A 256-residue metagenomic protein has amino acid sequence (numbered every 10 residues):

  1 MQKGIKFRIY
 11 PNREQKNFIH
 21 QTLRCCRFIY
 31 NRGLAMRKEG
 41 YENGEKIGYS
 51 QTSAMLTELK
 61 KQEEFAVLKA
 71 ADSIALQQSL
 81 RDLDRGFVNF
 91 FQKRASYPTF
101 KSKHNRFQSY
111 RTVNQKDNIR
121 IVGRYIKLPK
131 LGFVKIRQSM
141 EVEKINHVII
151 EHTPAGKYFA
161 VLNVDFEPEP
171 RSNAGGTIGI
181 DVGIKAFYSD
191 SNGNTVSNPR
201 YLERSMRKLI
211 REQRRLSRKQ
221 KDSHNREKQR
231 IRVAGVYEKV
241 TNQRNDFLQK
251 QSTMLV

Functional and structural regions predicted by a protein language model:
M1-V256: Nucleic-acid substrate recognition interfaces
